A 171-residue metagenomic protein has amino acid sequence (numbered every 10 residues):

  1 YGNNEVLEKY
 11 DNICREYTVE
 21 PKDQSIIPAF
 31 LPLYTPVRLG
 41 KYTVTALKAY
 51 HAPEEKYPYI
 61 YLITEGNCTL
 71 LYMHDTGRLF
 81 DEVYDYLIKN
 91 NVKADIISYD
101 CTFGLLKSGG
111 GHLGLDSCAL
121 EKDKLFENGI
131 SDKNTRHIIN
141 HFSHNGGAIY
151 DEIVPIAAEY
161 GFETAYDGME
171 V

Functional and structural regions predicted by a protein language model:
Y1-A29: Active-site HxH/HxHxD metal-binding segment of metal-dependent hydrolases
Y1-N3, I27-P32, R136-H144: Extended hydrophobic secondary-structure segments that form protein cores and membrane-embedded regions
N4, H74-T76, C101: Fold-independent oxyanion-binding glycine-rich loops and adjacent beta-strand/coil segments at enzyme active sites
E8, H51-E54, G104-L106, N145: Short, acidic Gly/Pro/Ser/Thr-rich loop/turn segments
V19-A29, G40-Y42, K93, K133 (+1 more regions): A short helix-to-beta-strand connector/capping loop
P28-K89, M169-V171: Core dinuclear metal-dependent hydrolase active-site scaffold
L79-M169: Cap/insert and terminal regions of metallo-dependent hydrolase folds
